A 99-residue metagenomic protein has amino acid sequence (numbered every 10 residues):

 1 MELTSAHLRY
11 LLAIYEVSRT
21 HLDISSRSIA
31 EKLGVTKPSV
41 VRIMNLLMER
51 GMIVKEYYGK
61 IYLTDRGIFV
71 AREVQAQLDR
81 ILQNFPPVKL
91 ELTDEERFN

Functional and structural regions predicted by a protein language model:
E2-V35: N-terminal helix-turn-helix DNA-binding core of bacterial DNA-binding proteins
L3, L63, L90-L92: Alpha-helical hairpin
V17, R50, V88: Change "in soluble alpha/beta enzymes" to "in soluble alpha/beta proteins
P38-V41: Key DNA-contact positions within bacterial/archaeal DNA-binding proteins
M44-N45: Short, hydrophobic-biased segments on the C-terminal half of alpha helices that form "recognition helices"
M48-Y58: A short, conserved structural fragment
G59-Q77: Basic, amphipathic "hinge/linker" alpha-helix immediately C-terminal to the N-terminal HTH DNA-binding motif
D79-N99: Amphipathic alpha-helical dimerization/coiled-coil segments that flank or bridge DNA-binding/regulatory modules
